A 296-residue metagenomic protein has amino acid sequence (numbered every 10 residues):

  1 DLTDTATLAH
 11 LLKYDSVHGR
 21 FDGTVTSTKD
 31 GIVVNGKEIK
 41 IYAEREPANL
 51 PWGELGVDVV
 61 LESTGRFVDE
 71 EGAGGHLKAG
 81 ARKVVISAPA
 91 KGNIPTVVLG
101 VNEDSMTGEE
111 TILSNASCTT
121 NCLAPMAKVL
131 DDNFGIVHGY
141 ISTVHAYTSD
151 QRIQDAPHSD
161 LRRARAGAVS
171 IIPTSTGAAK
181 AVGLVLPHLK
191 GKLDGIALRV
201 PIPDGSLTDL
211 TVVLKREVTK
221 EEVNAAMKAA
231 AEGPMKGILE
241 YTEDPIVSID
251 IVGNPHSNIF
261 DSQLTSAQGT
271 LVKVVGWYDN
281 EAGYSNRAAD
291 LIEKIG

Functional and structural regions predicted by a protein language model:
L2-A164, S266, A288-L291: N-terminal Rossmann-like NAD(P) cofactor-binding subdomain of oxidoreductases, focused on the glycine-rich
A6, L55, E71, G92 (+9 more regions): Conserved active-site and cofactor/substrate-binding residues in soluble primary-metabolism enzymes
R20, T26-S27, P125-I238: Active-site-lining helix/loop region of Rossmann-like oxidoreductase modules
I32, V97-L99, I112, Q154 (+5 more regions): Short clusters of hydrophobic/aromatic residues that line enzyme substrate/ligand-binding pockets
E38-I39, H138, A168, L207 (+2 more regions): A residue-level signal for beta-strand positions that form part of recognition/binding surfaces within mature
I39-I41, L193, V274: Generic structural signal for residues in well-ordered beta-strands
G195, L207, T211-G296: C-terminal active-site/capping subdomain that shapes the small-molecule cofactor and substrate pocket of enzyme
